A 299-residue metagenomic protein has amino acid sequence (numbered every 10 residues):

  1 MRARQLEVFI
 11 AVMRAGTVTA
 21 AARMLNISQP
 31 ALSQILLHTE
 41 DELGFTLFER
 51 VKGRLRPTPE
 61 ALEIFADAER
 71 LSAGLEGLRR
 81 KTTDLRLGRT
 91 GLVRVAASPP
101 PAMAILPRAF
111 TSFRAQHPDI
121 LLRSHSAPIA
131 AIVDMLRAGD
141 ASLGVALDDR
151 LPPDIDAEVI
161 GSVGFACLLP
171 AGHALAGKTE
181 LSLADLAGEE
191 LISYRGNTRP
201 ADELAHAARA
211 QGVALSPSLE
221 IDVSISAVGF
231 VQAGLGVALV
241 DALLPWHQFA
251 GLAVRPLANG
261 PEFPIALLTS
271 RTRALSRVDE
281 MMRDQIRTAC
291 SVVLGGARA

Functional and structural regions predicted by a protein language model:
I10-S28: Short helix-boundary/capping micro-motifs
E40-P57: A short LG(V/I)-centered, amphipathic sequence patch enriched for acidic residue(s) preceding the LG motif
E42-L43, I64-R86: Alpha-helical linker/hinge and terminal dimerization helices associated with HTH transcriptional regulators
T90-P153, I221: Central regulatory/effector-binding core of bacterial HTH transcription factors
A97, P128-A141, A146-L147, N197-A253: Hydrophobic hinge/microswitch elements
P152-L191, R277: Flexible hinge/capping segments at coil-to-helix
P153-V159, V163, I225-R273: Beta-alpha-beta core module
E190-Q211, L275-D284, C290-R298: Secondary-structure junction motif
